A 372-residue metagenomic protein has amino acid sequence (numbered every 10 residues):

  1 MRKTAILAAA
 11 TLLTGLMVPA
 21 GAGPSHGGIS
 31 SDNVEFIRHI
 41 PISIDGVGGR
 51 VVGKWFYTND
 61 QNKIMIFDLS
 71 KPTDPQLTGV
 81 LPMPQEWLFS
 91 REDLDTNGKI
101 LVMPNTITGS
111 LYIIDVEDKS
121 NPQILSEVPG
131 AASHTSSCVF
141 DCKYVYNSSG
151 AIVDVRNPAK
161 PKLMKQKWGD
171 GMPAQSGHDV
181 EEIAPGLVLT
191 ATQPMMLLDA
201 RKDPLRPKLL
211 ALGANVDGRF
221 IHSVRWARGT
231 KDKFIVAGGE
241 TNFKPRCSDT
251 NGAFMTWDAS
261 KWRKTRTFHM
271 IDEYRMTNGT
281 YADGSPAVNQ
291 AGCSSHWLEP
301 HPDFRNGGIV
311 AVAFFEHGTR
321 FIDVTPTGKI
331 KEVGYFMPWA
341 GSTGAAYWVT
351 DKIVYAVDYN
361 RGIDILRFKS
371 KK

Functional and structural regions predicted by a protein language model:
M1-L7: Bacterial N-terminal signal peptides that target proteins for export
A8-L16: Bacterial N-terminal signal peptides
G21-K372: Feature marking well-ordered beta-strand scaffolds used for ligand recognition
